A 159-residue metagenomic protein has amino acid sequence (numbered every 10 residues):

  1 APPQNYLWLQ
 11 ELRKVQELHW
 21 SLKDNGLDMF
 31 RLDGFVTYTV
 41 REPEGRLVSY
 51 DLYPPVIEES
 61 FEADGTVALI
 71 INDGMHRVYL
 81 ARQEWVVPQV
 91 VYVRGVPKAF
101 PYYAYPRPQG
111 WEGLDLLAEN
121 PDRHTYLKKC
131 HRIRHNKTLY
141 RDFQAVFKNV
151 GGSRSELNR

Functional and structural regions predicted by a protein language model:
A1-I70, R82-Q83, R94: Short alpha-helix boundary/capping and kink motifs at helix termini
T66-R159: Basic- and aromatic-enriched surface patches that contact anionic nucleotides/nucleic acids
